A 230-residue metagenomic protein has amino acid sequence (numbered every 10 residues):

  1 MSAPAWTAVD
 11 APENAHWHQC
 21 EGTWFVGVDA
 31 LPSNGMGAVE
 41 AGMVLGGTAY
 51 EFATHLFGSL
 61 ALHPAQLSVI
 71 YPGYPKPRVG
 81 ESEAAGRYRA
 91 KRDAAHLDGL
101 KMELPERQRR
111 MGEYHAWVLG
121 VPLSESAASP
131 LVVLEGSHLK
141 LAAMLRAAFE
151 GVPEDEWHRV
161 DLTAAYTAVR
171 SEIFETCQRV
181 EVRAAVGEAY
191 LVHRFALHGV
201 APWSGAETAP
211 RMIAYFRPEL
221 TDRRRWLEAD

Functional and structural regions predicted by a protein language model:
M1-R179: Non-heme Fe(II) oxygenase catalytic core, chiefly the N-lobe of the double-stranded beta-helix
R146, V186-D230: Non-heme Fe(II)/2-oxoglutarate
